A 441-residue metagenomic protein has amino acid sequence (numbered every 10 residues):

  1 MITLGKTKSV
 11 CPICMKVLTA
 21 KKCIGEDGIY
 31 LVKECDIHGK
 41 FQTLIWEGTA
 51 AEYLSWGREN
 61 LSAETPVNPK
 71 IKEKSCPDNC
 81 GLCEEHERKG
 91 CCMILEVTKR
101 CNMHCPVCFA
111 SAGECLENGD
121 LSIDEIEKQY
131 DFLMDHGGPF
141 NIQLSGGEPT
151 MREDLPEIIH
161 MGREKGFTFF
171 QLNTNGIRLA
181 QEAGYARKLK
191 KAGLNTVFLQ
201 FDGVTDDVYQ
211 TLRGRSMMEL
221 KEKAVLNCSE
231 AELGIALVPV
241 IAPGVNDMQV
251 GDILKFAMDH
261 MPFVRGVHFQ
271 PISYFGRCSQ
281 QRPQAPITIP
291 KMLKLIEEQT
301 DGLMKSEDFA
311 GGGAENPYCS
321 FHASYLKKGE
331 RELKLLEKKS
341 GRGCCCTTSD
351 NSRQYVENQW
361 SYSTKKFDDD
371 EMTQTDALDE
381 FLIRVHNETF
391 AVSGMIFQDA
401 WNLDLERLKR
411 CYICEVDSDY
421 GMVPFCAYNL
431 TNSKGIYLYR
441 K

Functional and structural regions predicted by a protein language model:
M1-S75, N79-G81, H322-K441: Radical SAM enzyme core and accessory elements
D27-G48, R58, S62-T174, R178-K188: Conserved alpha-helical substructure of the radical SAM core
V97, F109-A112, G146, T174 (+5 more regions): Glycine-rich, histidine-containing beta strand-loop boundary motifs that form or position
E114-L116, T205-T211, G276-Q280: A short acidic, helix-capping loop that chelates divalent metal ions and anchors anionic groups
I126-Q143, R152-P271: Radical SAM/AdoMet-radical enzyme domain recognition
E230-H386: Radical SAM enzyme [4Fe-4S]-AdoMet core and its adjacent flexible, acidic and glycine-rich loops/tails across
